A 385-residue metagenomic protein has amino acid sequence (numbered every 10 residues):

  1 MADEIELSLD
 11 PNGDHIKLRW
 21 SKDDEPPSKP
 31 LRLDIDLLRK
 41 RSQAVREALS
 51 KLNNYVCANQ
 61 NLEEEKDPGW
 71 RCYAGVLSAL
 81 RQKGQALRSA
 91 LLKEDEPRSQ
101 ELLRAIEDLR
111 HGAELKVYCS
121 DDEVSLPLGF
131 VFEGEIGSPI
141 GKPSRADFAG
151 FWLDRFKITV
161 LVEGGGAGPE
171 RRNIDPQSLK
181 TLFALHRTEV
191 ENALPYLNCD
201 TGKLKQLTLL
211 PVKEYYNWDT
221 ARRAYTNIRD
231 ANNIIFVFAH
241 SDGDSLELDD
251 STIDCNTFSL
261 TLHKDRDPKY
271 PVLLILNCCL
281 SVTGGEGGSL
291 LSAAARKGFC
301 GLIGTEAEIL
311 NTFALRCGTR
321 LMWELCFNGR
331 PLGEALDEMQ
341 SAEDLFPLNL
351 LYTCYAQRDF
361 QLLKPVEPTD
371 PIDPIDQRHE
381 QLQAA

Functional and structural regions predicted by a protein language model:
M1-P11: Broad, structure-driven detector of short, well-ordered beta-strand segments within folded domains
A2, P30-L33: Extended repeat-based interaction scaffolds and adjacent low-complexity, acidic/S/T/P-biased segments that form broad
S42-Q43, E47-S89, K93, D108 (+2 more regions): A domain-level signal for caspase-like cysteine endopeptidase catalytic cores and their zymogen-processing architecture
L115-V117, I235, L276, A294 (+2 more regions): Residue-level detector of buried hydrophobic side-chain packing in well-ordered secondary-structure elements
V124-P139, A193-Y196, L246-E247, G285-G288 (+1 more regions): A short acidic (Asp/Glu
A149-D175, T252-Y270, G318-A385: Caspase-like cysteine protease fold
R222, S241-C300, C317: Cysteine protease catalytic core and zymogen-processing segment of caspase-like enzymes
G301-T312: Short acidic/histidine-rich active-site segments
